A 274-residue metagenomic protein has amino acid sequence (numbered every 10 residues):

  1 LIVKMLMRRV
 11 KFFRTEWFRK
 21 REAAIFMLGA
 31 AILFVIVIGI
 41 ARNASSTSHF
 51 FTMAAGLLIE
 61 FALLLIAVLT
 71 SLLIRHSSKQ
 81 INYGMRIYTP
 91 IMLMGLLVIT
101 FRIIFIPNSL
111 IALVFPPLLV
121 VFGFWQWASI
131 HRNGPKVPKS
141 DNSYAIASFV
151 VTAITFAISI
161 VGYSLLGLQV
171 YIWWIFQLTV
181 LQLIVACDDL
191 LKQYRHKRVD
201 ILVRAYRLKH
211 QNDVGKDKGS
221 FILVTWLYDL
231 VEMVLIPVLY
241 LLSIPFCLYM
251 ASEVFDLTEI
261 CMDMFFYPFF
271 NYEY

Functional and structural regions predicted by a protein language model:
L1-Y274: Hydrophobic/aromatic interaction determinants used to assemble and anchor large protein complexes
